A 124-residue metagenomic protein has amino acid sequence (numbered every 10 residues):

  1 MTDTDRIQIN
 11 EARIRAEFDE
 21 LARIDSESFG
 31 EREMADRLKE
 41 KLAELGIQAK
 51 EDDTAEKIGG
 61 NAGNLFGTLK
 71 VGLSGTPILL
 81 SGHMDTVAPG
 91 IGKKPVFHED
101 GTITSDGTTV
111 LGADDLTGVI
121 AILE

Functional and structural regions predicted by a protein language model:
T2-R32: N-terminal capping segment at the start of a domain
T4, Q8-N10, T68-K70, I103: Hydrophobic alpha-helical segments, principally membrane-spanning helices and signal/leader peptides
R15, D19, D36-K39, V119-L123: Predominant activation on well-ordered alpha-helical scaffold segments within soluble catalytic domains
A16, K41, G90-K94: Extended interaction regions within the primary functional domain
E27-S74: A non-catalytic alpha/beta surface segment that caps or lines the substrate-entry region of metallo-dependent hydrolase
N61, T68, S74-E124: Active-site metal-coordination/substrate-binding segment of hydrolases, especially metallo-dependent peptidases
